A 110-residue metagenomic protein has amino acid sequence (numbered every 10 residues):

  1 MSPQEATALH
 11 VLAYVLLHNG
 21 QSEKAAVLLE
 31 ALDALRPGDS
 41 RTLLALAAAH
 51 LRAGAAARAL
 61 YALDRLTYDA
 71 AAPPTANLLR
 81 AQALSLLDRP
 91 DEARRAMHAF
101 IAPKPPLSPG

Functional and structural regions predicted by a protein language model:
E5-V27: Alpha-helical segment of the N-proximal tetratricopeptide repeat
